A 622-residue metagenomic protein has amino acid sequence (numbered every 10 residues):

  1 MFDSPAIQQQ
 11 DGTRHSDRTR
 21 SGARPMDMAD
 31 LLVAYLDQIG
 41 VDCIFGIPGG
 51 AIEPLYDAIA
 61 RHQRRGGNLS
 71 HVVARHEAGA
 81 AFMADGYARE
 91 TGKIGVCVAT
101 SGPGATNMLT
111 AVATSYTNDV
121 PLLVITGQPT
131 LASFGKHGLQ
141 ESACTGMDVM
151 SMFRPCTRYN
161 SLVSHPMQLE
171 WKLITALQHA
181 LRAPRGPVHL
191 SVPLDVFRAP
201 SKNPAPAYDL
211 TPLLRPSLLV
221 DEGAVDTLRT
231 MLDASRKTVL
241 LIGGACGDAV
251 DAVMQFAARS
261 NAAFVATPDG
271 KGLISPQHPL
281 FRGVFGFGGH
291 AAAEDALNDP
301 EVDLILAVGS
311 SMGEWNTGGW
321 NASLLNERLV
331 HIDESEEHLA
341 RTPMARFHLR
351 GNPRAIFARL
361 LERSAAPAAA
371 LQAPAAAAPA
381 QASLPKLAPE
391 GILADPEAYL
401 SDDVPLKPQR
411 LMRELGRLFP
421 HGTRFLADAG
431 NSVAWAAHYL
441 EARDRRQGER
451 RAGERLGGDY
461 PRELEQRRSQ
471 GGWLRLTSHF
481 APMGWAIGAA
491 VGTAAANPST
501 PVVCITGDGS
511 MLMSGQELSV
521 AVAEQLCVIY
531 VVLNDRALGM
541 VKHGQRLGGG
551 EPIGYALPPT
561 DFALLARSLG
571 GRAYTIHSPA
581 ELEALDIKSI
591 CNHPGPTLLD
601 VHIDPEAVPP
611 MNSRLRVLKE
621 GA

Functional and structural regions predicted by a protein language model:
F2, I7-Q9, L194-V220: Aromatic-enriched
F2, L31-V41, Y87-T91, H179-P184 (+6 more regions): Glycine-rich phosphate/diphosphate-binding loops that line cofactor/substrate pockets in enzymes
F2-I7, D11-A23, M167, A205 (+4 more regions): Phosphate/pyrophosphate-binding active-site segments
A23-A113, T117: N-terminal cofactor/phosphate-binding cores enriched in small/glycine residues, especially glycine-rich loops such as
A29-I39, G50, L55-I59, L387-I487 (+2 more regions): Active-site diphosphate/adenylate-binding microenvironment
D42-C43, R89-S101, A105-T126, M152-A207 (+6 more regions): Structural signature of the thiamine diphosphate
I125, S133-C144, A340-T342, H348-R350 (+2 more regions): Thiamine diphosphate
T126-K172, G270-A388, D586: Glycine-rich, acidic loop regions that bind phosphate or pyrophosphate groups
